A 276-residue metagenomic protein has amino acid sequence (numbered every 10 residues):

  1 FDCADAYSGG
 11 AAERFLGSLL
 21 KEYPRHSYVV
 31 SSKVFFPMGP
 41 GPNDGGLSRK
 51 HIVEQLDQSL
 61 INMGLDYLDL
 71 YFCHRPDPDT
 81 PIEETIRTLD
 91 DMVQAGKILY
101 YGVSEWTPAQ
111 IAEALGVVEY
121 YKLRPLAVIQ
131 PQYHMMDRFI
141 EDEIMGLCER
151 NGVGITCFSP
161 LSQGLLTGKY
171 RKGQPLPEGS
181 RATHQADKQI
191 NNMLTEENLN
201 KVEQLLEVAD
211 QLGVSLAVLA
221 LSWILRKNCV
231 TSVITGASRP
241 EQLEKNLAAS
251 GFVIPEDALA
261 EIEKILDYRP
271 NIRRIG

Functional and structural regions predicted by a protein language model:
F1, L68, Y101: Glycine-centered flexible beta-alpha turn that most often forms the glycine-rich phosphate-binding loop
D2-Y28, Q94: N-terminal binding-site loop/beta-alpha segment at the start of enzyme catalytic domains that lines or forms
H26-G39, I129-Q130: A short, structured active-site edge motif that brings together acidic residues
P37-N43, L166, Q242: A short acidic, helix-capping loop that chelates divalent metal ions and anchors anionic groups
M38-V53, H74-T80: Active-site mouth loops of central-metabolism enzymes
G46-M63, I111-G116: Short, acidic/polar
L60-P81: Active-site groove signature of glycoside hydrolases
T80-L266: Beta/alpha (TIM)-barrel catalytic core signal, keyed to glycine-rich beta->alpha loops juxtaposed to Asp/Glu that bind
